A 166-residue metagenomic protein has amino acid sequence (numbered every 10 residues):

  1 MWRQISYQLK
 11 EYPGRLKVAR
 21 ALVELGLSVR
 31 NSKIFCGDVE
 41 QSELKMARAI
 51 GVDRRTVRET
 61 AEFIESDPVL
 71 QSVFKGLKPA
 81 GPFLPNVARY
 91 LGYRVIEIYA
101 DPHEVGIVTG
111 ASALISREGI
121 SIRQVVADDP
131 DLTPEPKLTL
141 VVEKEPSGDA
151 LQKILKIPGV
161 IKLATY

Functional and structural regions predicted by a protein language model:
W2-K33, F63-Y166: A conserved regulatory-domain signal marking ACT and ACT-like small-molecule sensing domains and adjacent regulatory
E43: Helix-turn-helix DNA-binding elements, focusing on the entry/boundary residues of the two helices that contact DNA
M46-A47: Short alpha-helical "recognition helix" segments of helix-turn-helix
